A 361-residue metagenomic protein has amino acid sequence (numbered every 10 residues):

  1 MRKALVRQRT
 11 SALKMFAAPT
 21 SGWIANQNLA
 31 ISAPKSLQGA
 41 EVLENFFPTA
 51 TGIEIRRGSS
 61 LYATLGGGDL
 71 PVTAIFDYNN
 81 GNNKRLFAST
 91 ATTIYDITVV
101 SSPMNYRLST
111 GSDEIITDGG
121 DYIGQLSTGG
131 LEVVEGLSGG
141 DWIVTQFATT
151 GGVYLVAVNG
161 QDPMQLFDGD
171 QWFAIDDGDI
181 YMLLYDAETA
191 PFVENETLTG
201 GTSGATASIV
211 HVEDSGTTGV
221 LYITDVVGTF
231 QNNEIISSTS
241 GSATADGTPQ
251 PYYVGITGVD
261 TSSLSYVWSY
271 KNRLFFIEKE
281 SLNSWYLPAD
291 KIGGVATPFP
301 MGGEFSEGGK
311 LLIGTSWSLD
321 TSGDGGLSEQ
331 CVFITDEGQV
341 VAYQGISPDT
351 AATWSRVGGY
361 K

Functional and structural regions predicted by a protein language model:
M1-M104, S112, L126-L131, V259 (+1 more regions): N-terminal beta-propeller domains
N80, I97-V100, G160, G169 (+4 more regions): Inter-blade boundary loops/turns of WD-repeat beta-propellers
S102-Y106, L126-E132, Q171-A174, A243-A245 (+2 more regions): Beta-strand initiation motifs
P103-Y122, F173-Y252: Autoprocessing Asn-cyclization modules and mimics
S127-G160, V220, Y253-T257: Aromatic/His-enriched, Gly/Pro-containing loop or helix-boundary segments that lie immediately adjacent to catalytic
L137-D141, D179-I180, D260-S262, Y360-K361: Short coil/turn segments at the loop-to-beta-strand junctions that recur within blades of beta-propeller repeat folds
V144-G178, N233, L264-V267, F275-F276: Hydrophobic or amphipathic alpha-helical targeting/insertion segments
F333-Y360: Surface-exposed extracellular loop regions of Gram-negative outer-membrane beta-barrel proteins
